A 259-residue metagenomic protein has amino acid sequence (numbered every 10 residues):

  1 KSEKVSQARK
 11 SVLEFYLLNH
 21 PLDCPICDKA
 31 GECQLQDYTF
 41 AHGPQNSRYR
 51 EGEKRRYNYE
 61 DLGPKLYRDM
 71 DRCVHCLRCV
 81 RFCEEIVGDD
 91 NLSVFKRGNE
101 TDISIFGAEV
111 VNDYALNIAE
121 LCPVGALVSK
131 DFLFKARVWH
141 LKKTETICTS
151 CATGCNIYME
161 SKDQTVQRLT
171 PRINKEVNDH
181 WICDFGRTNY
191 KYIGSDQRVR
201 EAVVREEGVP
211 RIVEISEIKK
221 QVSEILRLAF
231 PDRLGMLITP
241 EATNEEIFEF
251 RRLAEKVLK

Functional and structural regions predicted by a protein language model:
K1-T149, T153-I157, T165-V166: Fe-S ferredoxin-like electron-transfer domains and their immediately adjacent linker/connector regions across
L17, P21, D69, C76 (+6 more regions): Catalytic alpha/large subunits of respiratory electron-transfer oxidoreductases, centered on bis-MGD molybdoenzymes
